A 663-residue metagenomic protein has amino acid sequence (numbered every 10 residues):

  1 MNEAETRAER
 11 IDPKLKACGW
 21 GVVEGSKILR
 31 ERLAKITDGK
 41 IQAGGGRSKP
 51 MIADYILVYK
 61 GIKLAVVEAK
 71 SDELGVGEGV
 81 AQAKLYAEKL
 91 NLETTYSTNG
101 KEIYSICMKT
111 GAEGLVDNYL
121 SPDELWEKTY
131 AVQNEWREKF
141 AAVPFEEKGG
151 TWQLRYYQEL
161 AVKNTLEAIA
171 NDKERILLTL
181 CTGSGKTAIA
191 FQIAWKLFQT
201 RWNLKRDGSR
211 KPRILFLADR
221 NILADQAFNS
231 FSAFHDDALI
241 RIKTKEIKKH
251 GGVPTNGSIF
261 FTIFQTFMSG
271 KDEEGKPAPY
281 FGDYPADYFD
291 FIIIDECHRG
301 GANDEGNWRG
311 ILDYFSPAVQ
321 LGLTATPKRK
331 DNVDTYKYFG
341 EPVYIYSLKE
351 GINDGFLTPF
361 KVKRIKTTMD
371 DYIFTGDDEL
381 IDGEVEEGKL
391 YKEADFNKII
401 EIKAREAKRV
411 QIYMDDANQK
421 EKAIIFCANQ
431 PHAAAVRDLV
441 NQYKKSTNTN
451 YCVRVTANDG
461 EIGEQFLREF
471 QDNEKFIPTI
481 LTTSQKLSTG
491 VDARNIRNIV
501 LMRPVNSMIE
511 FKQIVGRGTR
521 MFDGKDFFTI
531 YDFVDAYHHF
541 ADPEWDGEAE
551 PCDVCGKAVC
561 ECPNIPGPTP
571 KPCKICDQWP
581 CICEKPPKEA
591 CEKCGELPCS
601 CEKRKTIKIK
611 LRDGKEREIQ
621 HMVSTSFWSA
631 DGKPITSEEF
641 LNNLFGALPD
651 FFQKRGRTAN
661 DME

Functional and structural regions predicted by a protein language model:
M1-A65, A69-R213, A218, I222 (+9 more regions): ATP-dependent helicase/translocase motor core
V22-K27, R213, F234-K248, K444-E461: Conserved RecA-like helicase motor-core motifs
E73, Q265-T266, H298-R299, C452-P551: Conserved RecA-like P-loop NTPase helicase motor core
K148-T151, A394-I412, Y537-E663: Long, largely alpha-helical accessory region at the distal end of helicase-like NTP-driven motors
A227, G270-E273, C297-W308, V491-R494: Conserved ATPase-coupling elements of RecA-like P-loop NTPase cores
S258, K392-T483: Conserved C-terminal RecA-like helicase domain
G282-L321: SF2 helicase catalytic motif II
V333-E421, R437: Interdomain helical connector at the RecA1-RecA2 junction of SF1/SF2 helicase-like NTPases
